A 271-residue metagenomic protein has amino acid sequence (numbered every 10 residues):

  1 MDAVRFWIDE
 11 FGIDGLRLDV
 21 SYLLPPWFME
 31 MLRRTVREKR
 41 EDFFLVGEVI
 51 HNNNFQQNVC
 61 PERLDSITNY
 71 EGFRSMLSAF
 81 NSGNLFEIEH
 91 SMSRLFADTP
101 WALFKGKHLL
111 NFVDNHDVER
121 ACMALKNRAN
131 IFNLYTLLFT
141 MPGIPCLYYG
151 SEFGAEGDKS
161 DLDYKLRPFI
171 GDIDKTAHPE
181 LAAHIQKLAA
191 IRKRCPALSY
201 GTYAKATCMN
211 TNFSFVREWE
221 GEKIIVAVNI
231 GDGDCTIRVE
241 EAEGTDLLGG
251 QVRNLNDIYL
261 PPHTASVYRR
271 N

Functional and structural regions predicted by a protein language model:
M1-P25, N111, N115: Active-site groove signature of glycoside hydrolases
F6-D14, W101-K105, M141-G143: A structural motif corresponding to the C-terminal end of an alpha-helix and its immediate exit/capping segment
D9, D19-L103, L137, G154-K187 (+3 more regions): Active-site-proximal helices and loops of the catalytic beta/alpha 8
D14-R17, F44-V46, H108-N111, P145-C146: Structural preference for beta-strand elements that scaffold enzyme active sites
L16, G47, V113-D114, G150-S151 (+1 more regions): Active-site flanking residues adjacent to catalytic metal/cofactor-binding acidic residues
L103-K126: Active-site clefts of carbohydrate-active enzymes
N130-T140: Short, hydrophobic/aliphatic alpha-helical segments
P142, L147, S151-N271: Carbohydrate-interacting/catalytic domains
